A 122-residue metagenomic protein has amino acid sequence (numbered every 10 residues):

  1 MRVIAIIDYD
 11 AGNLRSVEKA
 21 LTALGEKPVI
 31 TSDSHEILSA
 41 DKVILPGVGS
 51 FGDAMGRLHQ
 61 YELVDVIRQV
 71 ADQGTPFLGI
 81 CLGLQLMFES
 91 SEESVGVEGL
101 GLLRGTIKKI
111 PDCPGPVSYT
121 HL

Functional and structural regions predicted by a protein language model:
M1-L78, L82, F88, V95 (+2 more regions): N-terminal beta1-alpha1 cap of cysteine-dependent amidohydrolase-like domains
T120-H121: Conserved small/polar residues in nucleotide/adenosyl-binding loops
